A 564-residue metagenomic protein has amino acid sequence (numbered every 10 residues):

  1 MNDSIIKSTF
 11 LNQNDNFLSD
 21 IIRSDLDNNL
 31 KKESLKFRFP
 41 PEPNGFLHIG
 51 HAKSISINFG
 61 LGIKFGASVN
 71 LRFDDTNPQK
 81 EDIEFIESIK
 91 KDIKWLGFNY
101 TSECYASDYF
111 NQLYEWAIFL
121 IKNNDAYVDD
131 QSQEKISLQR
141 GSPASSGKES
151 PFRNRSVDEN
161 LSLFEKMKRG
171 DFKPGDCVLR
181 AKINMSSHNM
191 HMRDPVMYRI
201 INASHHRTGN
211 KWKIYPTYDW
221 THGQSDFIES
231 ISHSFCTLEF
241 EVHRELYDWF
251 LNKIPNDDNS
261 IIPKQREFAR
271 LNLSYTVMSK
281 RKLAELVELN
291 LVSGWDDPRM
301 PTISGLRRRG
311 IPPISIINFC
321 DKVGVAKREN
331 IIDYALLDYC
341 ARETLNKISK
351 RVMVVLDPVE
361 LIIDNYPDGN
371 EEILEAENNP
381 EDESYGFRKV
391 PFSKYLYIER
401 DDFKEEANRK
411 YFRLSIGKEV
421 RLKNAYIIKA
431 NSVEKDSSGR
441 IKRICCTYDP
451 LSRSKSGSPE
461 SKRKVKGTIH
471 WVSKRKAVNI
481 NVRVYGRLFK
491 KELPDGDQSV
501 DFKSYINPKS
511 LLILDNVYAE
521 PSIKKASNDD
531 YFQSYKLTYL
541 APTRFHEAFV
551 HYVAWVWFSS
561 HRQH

Functional and structural regions predicted by a protein language model:
Q13-R23, D27-E87, H206-T237: N-terminal catalytic cores of NTP/NDP-binding nucleotidyl/phosphoryl-transfer enzymes
N29, N58, I89, L120 (+3 more regions): Residue-level signal for inorganic ion chemistry
P41-P43, R72-K80, S102-N111, E134 (+5 more regions): Conserved short loop/turn motifs at secondary-structure junctions
D75-N77, I83, Y105, F119-L283 (+4 more regions): Active-site cores that bind ATP or allylic diphosphates and position pyrophosphate for catalysis
F85-N111, W116-F119, N124-Y127: A glycine-rich helix N-cap at a beta->alpha junction
I261-C340, T344: Long, charged, mostly alpha-helical binding arms that flank functional sites
I317-K327, I331-L540, S560: Substrate/cofactor-recognition hotspot
A541-H564: Internal mixed-charge
